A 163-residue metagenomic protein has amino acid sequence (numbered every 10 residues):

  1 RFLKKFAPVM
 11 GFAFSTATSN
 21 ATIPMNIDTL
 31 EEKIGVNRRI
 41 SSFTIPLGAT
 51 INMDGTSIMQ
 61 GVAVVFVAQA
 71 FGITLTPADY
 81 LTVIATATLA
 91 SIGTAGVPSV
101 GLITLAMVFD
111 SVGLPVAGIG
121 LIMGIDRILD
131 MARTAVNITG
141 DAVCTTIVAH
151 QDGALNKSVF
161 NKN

Functional and structural regions predicted by a protein language model:
R1-A7, I73-T82, L114-L121: Membrane-water interface of transmembrane alpha-helices in multipass transporters/channels
F6-M10, L47-D54, I128, A132-A135: Loop-to-transmembrane-helix entry motif
G11-S91, T145, K157-K162: Helix-loop-helix junctions within the multi-pass membrane cores of secondary transporters/permeases
L30-S41, D110-A117, I138-G140, V148-L155: Juxtamembrane helix-boundary/capping and inter-helix hinge elements in multi-pass membrane proteins
A68-F71, L89, L105-V116, D126: Interfacial segments of multi-pass membrane proteins
I92-A95, P115-G118, A132-N137: Juxtamembrane membrane-interface segments at transmembrane alpha-helix termini
V97-S99: P-loop/Walker A NTP-binding module and the surrounding RecA-like catalytic core of P-loop NTPases
I125-F160: Membrane-helix cytosolic exit motif
